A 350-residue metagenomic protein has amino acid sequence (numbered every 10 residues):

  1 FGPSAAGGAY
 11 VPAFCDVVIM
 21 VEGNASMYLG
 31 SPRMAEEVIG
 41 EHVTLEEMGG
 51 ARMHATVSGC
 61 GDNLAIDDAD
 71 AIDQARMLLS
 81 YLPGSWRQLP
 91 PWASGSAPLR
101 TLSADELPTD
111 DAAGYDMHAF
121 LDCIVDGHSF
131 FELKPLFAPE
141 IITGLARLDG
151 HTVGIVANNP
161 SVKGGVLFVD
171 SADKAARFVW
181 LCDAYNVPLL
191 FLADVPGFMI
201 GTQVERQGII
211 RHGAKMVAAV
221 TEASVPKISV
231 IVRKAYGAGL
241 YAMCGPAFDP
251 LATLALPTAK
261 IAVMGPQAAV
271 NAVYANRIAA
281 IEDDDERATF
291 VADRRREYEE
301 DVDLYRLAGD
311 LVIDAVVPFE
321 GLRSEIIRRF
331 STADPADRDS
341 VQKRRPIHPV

Functional and structural regions predicted by a protein language model:
F1-V350: Ligand-binding clefts of soluble mixed alpha/beta catalytic domains
